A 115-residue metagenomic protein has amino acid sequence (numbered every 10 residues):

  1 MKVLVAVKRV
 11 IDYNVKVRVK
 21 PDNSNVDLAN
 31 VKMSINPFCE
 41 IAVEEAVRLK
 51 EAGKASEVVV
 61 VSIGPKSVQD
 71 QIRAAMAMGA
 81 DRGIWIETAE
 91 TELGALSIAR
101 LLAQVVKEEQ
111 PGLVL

Functional and structural regions predicted by a protein language model:
M1-V114: N-terminal glycine-rich FAD/FM-binding segment characteristic of electron-transfer flavoproteins
